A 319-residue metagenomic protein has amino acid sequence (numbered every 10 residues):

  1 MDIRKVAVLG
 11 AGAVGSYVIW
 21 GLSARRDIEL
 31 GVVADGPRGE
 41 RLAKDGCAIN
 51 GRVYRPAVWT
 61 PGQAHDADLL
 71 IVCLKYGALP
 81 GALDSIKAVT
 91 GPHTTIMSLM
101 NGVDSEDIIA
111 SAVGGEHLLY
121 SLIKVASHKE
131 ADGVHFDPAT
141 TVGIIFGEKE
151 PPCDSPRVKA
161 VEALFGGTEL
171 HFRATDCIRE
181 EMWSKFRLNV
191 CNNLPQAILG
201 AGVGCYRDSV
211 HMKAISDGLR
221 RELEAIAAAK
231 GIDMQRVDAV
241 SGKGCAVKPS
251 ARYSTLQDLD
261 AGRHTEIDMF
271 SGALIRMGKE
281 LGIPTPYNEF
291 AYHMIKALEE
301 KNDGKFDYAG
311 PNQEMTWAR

Functional and structural regions predicted by a protein language model:
M1-R55: NAD(P)+-binding Rossmann beta1-loop-alpha1 motif at the extreme N-terminus of oxidoreductases
D2, D217-R319: NAD(P)-dependent Rossmann-like dehydrogenase/reductase catalytic/cofactor-binding core
V8, V32-V33, V72-C73, S98-L99 (+3 more regions): Active-site-adjacent beta-strand anchor residues
W20-A24, D84-A88, S111, G272 (+1 more regions): Short, well-ordered alpha-helices that flank and scaffold nucleotide-derived cofactor binding pockets
G51-H135: Rossmann-like NAD(P)(H) cofactor-binding subdomain of soluble oxidoreductases
H65, N101-K185, C191: Rossmann-fold dinucleotide-binding core
T90, V134-E148, L199-Y206, R252-A261: Helix-loop-beta segment of a Rossmann-like dinucleotide-binding subdomain
R179-R207, H211-E224, K248-S250: Active-site-proximal catalytic alpha-helix in oxidoreductases
